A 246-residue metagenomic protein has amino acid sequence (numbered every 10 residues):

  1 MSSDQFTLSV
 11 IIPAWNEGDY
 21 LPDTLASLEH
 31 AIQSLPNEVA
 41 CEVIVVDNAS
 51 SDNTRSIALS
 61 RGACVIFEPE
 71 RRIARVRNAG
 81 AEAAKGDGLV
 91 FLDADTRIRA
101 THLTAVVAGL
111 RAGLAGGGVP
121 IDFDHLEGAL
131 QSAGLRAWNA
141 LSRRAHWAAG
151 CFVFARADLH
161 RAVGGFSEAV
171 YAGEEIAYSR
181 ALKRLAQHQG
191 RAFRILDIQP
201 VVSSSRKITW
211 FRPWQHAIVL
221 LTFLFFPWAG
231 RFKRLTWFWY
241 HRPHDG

Functional and structural regions predicted by a protein language model:
T7-S9, E42, A177: Cell-envelope/extracellular polymer assembly enzymes that use nucleotide-activated donors
E17-Q33: Short, well-formed alpha-helical segments that are part of the catalytic scaffolds of diverse glycosyltransferases
S27, D47-R55, T96: A conserved acidic beta->alpha catalytic loop
P36-A49, I66: Short beta-strand/loop segment that forms part of the nucleotide-sugar
E68-A84: Glycine-rich, basic loop-to-helix element that forms the pyrophosphate-binding segment of sugar-nucleotide handling
L89: Short aromatic/hydrophobic "clamp" motif used to bind/position activated sugar donors
A100-A129: Conserved donor NDP-sugar-binding/catalytic core segment of glycosyltransferases
L159-V163, A169-G190, R194: A short, conserved alpha-helix in the catalytic core of glycosyltransferases
